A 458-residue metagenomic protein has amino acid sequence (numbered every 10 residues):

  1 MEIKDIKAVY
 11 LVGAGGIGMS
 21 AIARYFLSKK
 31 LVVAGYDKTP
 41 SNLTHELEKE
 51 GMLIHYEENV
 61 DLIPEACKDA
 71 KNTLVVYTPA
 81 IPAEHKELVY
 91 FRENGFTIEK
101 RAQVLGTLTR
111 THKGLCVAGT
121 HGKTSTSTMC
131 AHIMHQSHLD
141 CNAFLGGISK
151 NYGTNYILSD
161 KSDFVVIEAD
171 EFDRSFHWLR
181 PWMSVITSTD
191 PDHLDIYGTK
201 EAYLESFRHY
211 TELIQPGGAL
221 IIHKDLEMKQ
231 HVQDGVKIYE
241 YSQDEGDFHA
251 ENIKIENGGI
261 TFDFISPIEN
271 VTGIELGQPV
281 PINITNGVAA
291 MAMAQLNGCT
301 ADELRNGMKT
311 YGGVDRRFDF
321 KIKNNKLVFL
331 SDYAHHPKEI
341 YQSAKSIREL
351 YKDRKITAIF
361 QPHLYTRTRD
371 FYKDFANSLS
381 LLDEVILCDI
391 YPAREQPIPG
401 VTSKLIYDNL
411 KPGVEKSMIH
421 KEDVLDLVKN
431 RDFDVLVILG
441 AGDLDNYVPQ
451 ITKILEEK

Functional and structural regions predicted by a protein language model:
M1-K100, V104, A219, H249 (+1 more regions): N-terminal leader/targeting and accessory segments in enzymes
E2-A8, G18, Y25, K29 (+2 more regions): Nucleotide phosphate-binding/pyrophosphate-handling subdomain across enzymes that bind or process nucleotide phosphates
A8-V9, V75, L115, C141 (+3 more regions): Conserved hydrophobic helix-helix packing surfaces used for dimerization/oligomerization
Y25-L31, L62-K68, P79-K224, M228-K237 (+3 more regions): Phosphate-binding loop of NTP-binding sites
L31-K38, L220-K224, T357-F360, L382-P392: Short internal beta-strands
Y36-D37, H55-V60, E99-G106, F144-G146 (+4 more regions): Beta-strand->loop->alpha-helix junctions that form or flank phosphate-binding loops in nucleotide-handling enzymes
E50, K237, A376-D434: C-terminal helical cap/extension that packs against the catalytic core of soluble nucleotide-cofactor enzymes
K71-N72, D423-I454: A glycine-rich beta-strand to alpha-helix segment that forms a phosphate/ribose-binding loop at ligand/cofactor sites
